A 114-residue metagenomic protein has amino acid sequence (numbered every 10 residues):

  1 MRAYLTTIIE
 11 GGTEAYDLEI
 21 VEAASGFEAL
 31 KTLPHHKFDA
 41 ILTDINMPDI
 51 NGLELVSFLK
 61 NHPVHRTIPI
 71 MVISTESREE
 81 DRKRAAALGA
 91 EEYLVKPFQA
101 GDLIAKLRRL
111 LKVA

Functional and structural regions predicted by a protein language model:
M1-V21: Two-component/phosphorelay signaling modules centered on CheY-like receiver
V21-A40: Acidic, metal-coordinating helix/loop segments flanking the phosphotransfer/catalytic sites of two-component signaling
D44, S74: Active-site residues of response regulator receiver
M47: Receiver (REC) domain active-site loop signature in two-component systems and cognate sites in sensor histidine kinases
F98-L107: C-terminal output helix
